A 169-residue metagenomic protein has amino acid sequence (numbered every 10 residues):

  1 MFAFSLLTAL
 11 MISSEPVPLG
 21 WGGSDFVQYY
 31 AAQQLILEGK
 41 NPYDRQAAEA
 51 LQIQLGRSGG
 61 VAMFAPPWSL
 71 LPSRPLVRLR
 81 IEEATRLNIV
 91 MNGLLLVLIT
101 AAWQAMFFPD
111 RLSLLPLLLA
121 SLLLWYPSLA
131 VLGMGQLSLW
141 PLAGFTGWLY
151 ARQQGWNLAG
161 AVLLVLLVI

Functional and structural regions predicted by a protein language model:
F2-F107: TM-lumen/periplasm interface segments of multi-pass membrane proteins, especially the first transmembrane helix
S5, S121-S128: Aromatic-anchored segments of alpha-helical transmembrane domains
L96, L137-T146, V168: Hydrophobic core segments of transmembrane alpha-helices in multi-pass, intramembrane catalytic enzymes
W103-L124, L142, A159: Transmembrane-helix signature of polytopic, membrane-embedded enzymes that assemble or transfer cell-envelope glycans
A130-S138: Short acidic/glycine- and proline-prone juxtamembrane loop motifs at membrane-interface regions of multi-pass membrane
S138, F145-A159: Membrane-interface transmembrane helices that cradle and orient dolichyl/undecaprenyl
L158-I169: Membrane-interface alpha helices of multi-pass inner-membrane proteins
